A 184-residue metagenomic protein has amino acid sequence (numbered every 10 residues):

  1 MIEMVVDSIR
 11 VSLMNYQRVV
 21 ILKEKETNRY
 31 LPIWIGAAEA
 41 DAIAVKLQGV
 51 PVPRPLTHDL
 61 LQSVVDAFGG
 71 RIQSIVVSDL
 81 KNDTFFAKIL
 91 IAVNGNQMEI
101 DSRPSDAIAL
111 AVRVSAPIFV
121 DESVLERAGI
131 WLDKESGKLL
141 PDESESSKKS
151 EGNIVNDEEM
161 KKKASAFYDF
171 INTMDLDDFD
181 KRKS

Functional and structural regions predicted by a protein language model:
M1-I108, V112-S184: Divalent-cation
